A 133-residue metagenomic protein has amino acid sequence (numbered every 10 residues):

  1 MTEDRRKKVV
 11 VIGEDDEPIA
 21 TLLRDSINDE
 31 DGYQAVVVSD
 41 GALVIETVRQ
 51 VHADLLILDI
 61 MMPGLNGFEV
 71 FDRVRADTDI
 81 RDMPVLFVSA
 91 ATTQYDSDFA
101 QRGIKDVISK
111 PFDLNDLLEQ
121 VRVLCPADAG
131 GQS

Functional and structural regions predicted by a protein language model:
E14: Conserved acidic carboxylate
E17-V36: Two-component/phosphorelay signaling modules centered on CheY-like receiver
V37-L55: Acidic, metal-coordinating helix/loop segments flanking the phosphotransfer/catalytic sites of two-component signaling
D59, S89: Active-site residues of response regulator receiver
M62: Receiver (REC) domain active-site loop signature in two-component systems and cognate sites in sensor histidine kinases
F112-R122: C-terminal output helix
R122-S133: The C-terminal output helix
